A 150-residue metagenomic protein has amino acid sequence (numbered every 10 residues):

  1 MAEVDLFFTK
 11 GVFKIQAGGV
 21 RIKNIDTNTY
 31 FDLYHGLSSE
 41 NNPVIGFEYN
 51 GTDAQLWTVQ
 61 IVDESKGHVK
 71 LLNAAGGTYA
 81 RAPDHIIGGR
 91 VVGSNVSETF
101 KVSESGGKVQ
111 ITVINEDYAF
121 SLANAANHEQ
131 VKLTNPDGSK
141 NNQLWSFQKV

Functional and structural regions predicted by a protein language model:
A2-V150: Lectin-like carbohydrate-binding module/patch detector with strong preference for beta-trefoil
